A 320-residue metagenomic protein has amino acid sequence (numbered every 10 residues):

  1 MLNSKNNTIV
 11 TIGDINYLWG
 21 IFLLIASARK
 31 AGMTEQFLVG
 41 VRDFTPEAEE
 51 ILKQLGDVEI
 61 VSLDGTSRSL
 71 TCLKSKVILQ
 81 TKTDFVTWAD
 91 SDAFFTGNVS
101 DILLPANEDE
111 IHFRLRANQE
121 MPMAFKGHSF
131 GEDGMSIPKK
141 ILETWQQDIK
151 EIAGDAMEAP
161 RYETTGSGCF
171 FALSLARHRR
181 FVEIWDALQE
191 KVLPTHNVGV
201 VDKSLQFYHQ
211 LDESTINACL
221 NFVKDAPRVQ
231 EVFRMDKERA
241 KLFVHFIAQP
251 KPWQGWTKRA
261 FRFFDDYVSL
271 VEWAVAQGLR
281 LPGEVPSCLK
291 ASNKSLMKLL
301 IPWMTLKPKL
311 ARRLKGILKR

Functional and structural regions predicted by a protein language model:
M1-R320: Glycosyltransferase catalytic domains, chiefly GT-A lineage
